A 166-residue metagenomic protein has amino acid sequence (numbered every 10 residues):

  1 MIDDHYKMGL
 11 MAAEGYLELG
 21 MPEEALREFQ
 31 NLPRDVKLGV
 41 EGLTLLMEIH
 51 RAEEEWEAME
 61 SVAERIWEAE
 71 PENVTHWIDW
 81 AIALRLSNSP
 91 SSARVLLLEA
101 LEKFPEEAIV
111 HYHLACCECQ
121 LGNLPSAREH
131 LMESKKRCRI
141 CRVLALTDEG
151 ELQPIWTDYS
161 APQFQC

Functional and structural regions predicted by a protein language model:
D4-D35, E41-A52: Alpha-helical segment of the N-proximal tetratricopeptide repeat
K7, E41, T75, I109 (+1 more regions): Start-of-helix register in tetratricopeptide repeats
E18-L19, A52, L86, Q120 (+1 more regions): Register position in tetratricopeptide repeats
E41-K103: Alpha-helical adaptor scaffolds
L45, D79, H113, T147-D148: Canonical tetratricopeptide repeat
C119-V143: TPR/TPR-like (Sel1-like) alpha-helical repeat modules
R137-C166: Terminal, low-structured helical/coil segments at or just beyond the last alpha-helical repeat
